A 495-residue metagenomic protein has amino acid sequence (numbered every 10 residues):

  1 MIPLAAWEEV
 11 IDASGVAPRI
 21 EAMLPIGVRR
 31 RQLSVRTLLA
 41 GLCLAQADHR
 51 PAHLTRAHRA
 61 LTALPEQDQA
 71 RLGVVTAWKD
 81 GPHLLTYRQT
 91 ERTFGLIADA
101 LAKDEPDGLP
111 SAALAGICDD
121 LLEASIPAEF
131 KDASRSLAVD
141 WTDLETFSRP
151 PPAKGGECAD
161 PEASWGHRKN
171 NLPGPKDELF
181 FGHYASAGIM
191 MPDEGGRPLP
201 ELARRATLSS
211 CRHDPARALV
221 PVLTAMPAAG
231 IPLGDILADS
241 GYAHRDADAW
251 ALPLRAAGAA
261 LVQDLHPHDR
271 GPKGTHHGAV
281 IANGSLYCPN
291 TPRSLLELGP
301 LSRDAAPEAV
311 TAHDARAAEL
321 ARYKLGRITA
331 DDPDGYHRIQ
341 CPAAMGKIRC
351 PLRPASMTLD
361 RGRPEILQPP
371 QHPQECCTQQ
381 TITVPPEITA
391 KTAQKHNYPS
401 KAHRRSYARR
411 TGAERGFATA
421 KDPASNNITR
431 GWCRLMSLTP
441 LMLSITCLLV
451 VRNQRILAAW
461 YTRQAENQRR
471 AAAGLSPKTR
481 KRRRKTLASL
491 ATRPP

Functional and structural regions predicted by a protein language model:
M1-H53, E66-L122, R463-E466, A471 (+1 more regions): Dynamic "connector" segments at or just before major functional cores
E9-V28, A163-G166, Y398, S425-C433: Short amphipathic alpha-helical segments and their helix-coil junctions
I26-T37, K176-E178, A408, C433-M442: Structural motif
R30-L39, R56-A60, R88-G258, V262-D269: Polybasic low-complexity intrinsically disordered regions
S148, A163, I328-P399: Long, low-complexity, polar/charged, intrinsically disordered or flexibly structured peripheral segments
R270-G278: Short, charged, surface-exposed secondary-structure boundary motifs
H277-Q340, P386-M436: Short amphipathic alpha-helical "interface-anchor" segments enriched in bulky aromatics
R405-S489: Basic, amphipathic alpha-helical segments enriched in Lys/Arg and hydrophobic/aromatic residues
